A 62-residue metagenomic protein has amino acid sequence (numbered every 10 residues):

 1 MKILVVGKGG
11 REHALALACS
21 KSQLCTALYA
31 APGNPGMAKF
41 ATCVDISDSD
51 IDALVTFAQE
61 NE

Functional and structural regions predicted by a protein language model:
M1-E62: ATP-binding N-terminal substructure of ATP-dependent carboxylate-amine bond-forming enzymes
